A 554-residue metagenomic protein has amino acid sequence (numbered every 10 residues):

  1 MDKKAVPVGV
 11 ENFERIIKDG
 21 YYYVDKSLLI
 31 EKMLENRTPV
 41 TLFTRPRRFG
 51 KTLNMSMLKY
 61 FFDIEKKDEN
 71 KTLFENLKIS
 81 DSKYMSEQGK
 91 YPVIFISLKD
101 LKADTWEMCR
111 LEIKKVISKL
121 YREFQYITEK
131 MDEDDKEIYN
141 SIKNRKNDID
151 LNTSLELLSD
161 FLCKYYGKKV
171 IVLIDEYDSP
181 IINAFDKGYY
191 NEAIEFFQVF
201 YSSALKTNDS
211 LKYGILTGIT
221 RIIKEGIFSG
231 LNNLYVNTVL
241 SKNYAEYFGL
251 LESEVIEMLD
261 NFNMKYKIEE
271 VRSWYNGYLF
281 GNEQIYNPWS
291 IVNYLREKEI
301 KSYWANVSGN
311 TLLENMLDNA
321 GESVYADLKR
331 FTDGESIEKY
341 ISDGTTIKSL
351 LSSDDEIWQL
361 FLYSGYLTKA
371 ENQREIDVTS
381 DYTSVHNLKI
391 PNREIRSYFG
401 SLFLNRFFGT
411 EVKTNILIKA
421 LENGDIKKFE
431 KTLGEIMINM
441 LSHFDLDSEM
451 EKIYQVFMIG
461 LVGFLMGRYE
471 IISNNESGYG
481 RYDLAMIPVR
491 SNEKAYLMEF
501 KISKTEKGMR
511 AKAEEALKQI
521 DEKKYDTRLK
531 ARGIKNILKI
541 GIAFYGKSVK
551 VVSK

Functional and structural regions predicted by a protein language model:
M1-K66, N70-S80: Walker A/P-loop-proximal flanking segment of P-loop NTPase domains
G9, E14, D25, D63-Y126: P-loop NTPase motor core
Y121, S154-C163, E192-K212, Y525-R528: Substrate-engagement module of ASCE P-loop NTPases
Y166-Y190: Conserved P-loop NTPase "ATPase switch" module shared by AAA+ and STAND
S179, Y189-L231: Sensor-1/coupling segment of RecA-like P-loop NTPase cores
G226-L231, N237-Y294, D327: Amphipathic alpha-helical segments of the small helical/lid subdomains adjacent to P-loop NTPase cores
L234, Y286, I291-K524, V551-K554: Extended alpha-helical interface modules used as scaffolds for assembling large macromolecular complexes
K512-E514, K524-S553: Nucleic-acid nuclease catalytic cores
